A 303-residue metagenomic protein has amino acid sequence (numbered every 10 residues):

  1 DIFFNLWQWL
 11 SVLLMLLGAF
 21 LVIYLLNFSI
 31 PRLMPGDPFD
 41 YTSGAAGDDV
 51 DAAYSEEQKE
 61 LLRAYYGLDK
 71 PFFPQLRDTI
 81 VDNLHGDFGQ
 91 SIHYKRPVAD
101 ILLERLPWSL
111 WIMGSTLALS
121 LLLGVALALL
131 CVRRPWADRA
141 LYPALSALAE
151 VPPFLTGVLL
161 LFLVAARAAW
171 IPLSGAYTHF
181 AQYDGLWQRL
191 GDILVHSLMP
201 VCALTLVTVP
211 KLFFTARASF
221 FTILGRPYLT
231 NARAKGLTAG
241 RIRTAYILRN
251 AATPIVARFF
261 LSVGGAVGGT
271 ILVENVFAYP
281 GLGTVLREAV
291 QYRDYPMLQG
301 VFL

Functional and structural regions predicted by a protein language model:
D1-F28: Hydrophobic secretory-pathway targeting helix
I2, G67-V125: An internal, D/E-rich "acidic patch" concept
I2-W7, L102, L106-D138, P153 (+1 more regions): Alpha-helical transmembrane segments of integral membrane proteins, especially multi-pass inner/plasma-membrane
M15-I23, I112, T116, E150: Hydrophobic alpha-helical membrane-embedded or membrane-associated segments
F20-F73, A168-R189: Hydrophobic alpha-helical transmembrane segments of membrane transport/permease proteins and related membrane-embedded
I23, N27-P31, L161, A165 (+4 more regions): Juxtamembrane/transmembrane-helix interface segments of polytopic membrane transporters
L26-L33, V81, A144-G175, A203-V209: Membrane-water interface segments at the C-terminal ends of transmembrane alpha-helices in multi-pass inner-membrane
A53-H85, F277-A289: Short hydrophobic, aromatic-rich alpha-helical segments embedded in or entering the lipid bilayer of multi-pass
